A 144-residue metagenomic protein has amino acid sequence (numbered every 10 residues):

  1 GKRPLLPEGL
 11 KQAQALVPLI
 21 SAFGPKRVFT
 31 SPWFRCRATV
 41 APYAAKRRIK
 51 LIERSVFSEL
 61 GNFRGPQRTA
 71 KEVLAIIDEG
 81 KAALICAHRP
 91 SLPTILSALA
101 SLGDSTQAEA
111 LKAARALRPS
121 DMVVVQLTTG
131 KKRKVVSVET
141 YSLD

Functional and structural regions predicted by a protein language model:
G1-L74, P93, L99-T106, A110-V124 (+2 more regions): Active-site-proximal alpha-helix that buttresses catalytic centers in soluble enzyme cores
G24, D78-K81: Residue-level preference for short coil/turn positions at secondary-structure junctions
F29, G80-I95: Beta-strand elements within well-structured catalytic alpha/beta cores of enzymes that handle phosphate/sulfate esters
I77-D78, C86, A116-L117: Extracellular/periplasmic catalytic domains that process cell-envelope and extracellular macromolecules
G80-K81, P119, V135: A structure-centric signal for secondary-structure junctions around beta-strands
G130-K134: Short, solvent-exposed loop/turn segments that connect beta-strands within catalytic domains and beta-strand-rich
